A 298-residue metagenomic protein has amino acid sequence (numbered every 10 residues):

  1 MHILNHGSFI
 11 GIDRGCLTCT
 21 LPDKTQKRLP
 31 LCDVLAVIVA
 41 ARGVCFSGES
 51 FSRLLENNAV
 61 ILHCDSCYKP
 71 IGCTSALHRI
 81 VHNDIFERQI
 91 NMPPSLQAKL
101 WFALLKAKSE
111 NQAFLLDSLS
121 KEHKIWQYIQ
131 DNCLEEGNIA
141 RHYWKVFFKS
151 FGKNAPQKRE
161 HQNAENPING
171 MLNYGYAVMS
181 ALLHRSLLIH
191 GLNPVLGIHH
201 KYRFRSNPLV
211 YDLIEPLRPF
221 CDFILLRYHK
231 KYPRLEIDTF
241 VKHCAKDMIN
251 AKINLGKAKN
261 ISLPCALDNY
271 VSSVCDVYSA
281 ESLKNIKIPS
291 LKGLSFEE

Functional and structural regions predicted by a protein language model:
M1-S8, I12, L29, E56 (+1 more regions): Active-site helix-to-loop segments that bind/position phosphate- or nucleotide-bearing substrates and donors across
L4-G48, R53: N-terminal ordered "arm"
A36-V39, C45-V81: N-terminal transmembrane hairpin
